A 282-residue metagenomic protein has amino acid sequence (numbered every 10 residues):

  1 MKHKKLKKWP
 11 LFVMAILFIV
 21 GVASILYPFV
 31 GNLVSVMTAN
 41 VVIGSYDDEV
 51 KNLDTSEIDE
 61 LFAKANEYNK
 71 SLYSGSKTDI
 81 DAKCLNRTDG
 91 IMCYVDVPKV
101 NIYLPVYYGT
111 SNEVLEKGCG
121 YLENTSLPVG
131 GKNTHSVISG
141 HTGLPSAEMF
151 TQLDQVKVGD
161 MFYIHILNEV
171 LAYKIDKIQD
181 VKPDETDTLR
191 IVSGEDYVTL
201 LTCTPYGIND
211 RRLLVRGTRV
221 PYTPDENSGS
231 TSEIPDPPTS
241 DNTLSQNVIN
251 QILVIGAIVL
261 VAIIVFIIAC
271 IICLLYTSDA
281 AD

Functional and structural regions predicted by a protein language model:
K4-Q246, C270: Solvent-exposed, non-transmembrane regions of membrane-associated and secreted proteins
S240-V261: Juxtamembrane/start-of-transmembrane alpha-helix segments at the extracytoplasmic/lumenal side of membrane anchors
I263-L274: Alpha-helical transmembrane segments
Y276-D282: Conserved small/polar residues in nucleotide/adenosyl-binding loops
